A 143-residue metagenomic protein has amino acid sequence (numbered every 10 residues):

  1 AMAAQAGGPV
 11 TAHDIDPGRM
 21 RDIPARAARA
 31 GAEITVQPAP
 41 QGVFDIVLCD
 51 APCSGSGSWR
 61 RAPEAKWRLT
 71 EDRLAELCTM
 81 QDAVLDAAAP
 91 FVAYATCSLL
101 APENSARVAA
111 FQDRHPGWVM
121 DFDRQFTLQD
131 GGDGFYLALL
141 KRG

Functional and structural regions predicted by a protein language model:
A1-G143: S-adenosylmethionine
